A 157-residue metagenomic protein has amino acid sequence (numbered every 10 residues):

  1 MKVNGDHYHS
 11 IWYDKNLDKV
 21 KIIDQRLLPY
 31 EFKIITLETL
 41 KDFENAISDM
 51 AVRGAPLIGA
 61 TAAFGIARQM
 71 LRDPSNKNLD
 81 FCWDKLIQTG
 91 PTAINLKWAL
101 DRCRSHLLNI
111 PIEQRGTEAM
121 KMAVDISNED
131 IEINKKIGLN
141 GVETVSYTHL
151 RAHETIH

Functional and structural regions predicted by a protein language model:
M1, M50, M70, M120-M122 (+1 more regions): Detector for methionine-enriched segments
M1-H9: Polybasic, low-complexity association/targeting segments
H9-I110: Long amphipathic alpha-helical segments
H9-S10, G141-Y147: A generic local secondary-structure boundary/capping motif
A99-T144: Small/polar-residue-rich loop-to-helix segments that shape phosphate-bearing ligand pockets
H149-H157: Single conserved hydrophobic/aromatic residue that forms the stacking wall/gate of nucleotide- or nucleobase-binding
